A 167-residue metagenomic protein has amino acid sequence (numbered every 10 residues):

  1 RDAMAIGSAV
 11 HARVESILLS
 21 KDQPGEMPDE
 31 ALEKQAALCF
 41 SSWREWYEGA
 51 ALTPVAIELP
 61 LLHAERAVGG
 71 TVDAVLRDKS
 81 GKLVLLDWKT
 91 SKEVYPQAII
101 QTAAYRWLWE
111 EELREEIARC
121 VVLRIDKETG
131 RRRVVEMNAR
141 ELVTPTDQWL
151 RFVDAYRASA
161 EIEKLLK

Functional and structural regions predicted by a protein language model:
R1-G69: Metal-dependent nuclease catalytic cores that hydrolyze phosphodiester bonds in DNA/RNA, characterized by
E33, L61-K167: Nucleic-acid nuclease catalytic cores
